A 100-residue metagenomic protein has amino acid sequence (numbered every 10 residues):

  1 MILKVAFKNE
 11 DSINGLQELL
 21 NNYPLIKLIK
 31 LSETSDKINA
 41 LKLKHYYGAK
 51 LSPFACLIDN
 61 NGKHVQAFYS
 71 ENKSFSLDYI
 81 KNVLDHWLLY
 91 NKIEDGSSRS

Functional and structural regions predicted by a protein language model:
M1, D95-S100: Short intrinsically disordered terminal tails
M1-Y23: Local sequence-structure signature of Cys/Sec-based thiol-disulfide redox active-site neighborhoods
K8-S12, D36, K73-S74: Short acidic, S/G/P-rich loop/turn micro-motifs used as interaction or catalytic elements
K27-S35: A short beta-strand-loop structural module common to alpha/beta enzyme folds
N39-L43: Short acidic active-site motifs
K44-L57: Structural micro-motif
N60-G96: Non-catalytic, surface beta->alpha helical segment in thiol-disulfide oxidoreductase systems
